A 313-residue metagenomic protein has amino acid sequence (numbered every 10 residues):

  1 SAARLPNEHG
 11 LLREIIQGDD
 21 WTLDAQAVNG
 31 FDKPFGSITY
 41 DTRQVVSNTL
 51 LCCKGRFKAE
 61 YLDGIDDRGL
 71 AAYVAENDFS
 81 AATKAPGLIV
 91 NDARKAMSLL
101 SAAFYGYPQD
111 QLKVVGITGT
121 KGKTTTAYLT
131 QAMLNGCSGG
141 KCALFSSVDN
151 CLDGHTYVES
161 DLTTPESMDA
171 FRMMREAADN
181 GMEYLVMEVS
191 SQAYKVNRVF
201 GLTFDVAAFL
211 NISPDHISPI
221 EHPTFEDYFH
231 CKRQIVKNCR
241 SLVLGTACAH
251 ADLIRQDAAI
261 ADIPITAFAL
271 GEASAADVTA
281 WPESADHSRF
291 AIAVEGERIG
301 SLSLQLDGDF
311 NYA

Functional and structural regions predicted by a protein language model:
S1-L99, I299-N311: N-terminal leader/targeting and accessory segments in enzymes
V45, G64-D67, N77-G87, C151-H155 (+2 more regions): Short loop/helix-cap segments at secondary-structure boundaries that form the rim of catalytic
T49, A71, E183, D205 (+1 more regions): Conserved acidic residues
T49, I65, L100, I117 (+6 more regions): Residue-level signal for inorganic ion chemistry
Y73, G87-I89, V114, C142-L144 (+2 more regions): Conserved beta-strand scaffold positions in the cores of enzyme catalytic domains, especially in NTP/NDP-utilizing
A81-T83, A208-A313: Acidic, Mg2+-coordinating active-site environments of NTP-dependent enzymes
A102-D149, H155-T156: Walker A (P-loop) phosphate-binding motif
N135-H230, Q234, G245-T246, L306-A313: ATP-dependent carboxylate-amine ligase catalytic core
